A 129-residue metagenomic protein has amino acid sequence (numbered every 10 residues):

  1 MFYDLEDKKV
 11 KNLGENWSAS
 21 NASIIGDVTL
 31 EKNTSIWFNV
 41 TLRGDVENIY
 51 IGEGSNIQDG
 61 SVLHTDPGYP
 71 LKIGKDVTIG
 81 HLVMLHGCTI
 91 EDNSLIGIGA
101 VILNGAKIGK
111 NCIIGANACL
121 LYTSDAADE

Functional and structural regions predicted by a protein language model:
M1-N16: Extreme N-terminal tail/first-helix region
G14, A19-S20, I25-G26, E31-K32 (+13 more regions): Left-handed beta-helix
Y122-E129: Conserved small/polar residues in nucleotide/adenosyl-binding loops
